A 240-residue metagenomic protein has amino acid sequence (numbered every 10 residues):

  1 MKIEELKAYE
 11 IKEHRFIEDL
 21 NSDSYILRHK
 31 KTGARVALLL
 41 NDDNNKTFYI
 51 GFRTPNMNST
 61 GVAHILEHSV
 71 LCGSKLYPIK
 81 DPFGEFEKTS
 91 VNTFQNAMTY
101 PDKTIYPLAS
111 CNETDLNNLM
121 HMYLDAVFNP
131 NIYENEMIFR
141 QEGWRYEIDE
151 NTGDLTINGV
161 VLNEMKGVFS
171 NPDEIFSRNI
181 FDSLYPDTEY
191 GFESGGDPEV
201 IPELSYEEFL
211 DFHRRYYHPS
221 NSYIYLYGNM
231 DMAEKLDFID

Functional and structural regions predicted by a protein language model:
M1-D43: N- or domain-start disorder-to-order transition segments that initiate the globular core
M1-K7, P55, S69, G73-D240: Charge-rich, well-structured scaffold segments of protease-associated domains
S24, R35, T47, I105 (+1 more regions): Beta-sheet entry/capping signal
K30-T32, D43-N44, M57-S59, S74-L76 (+1 more regions): Short, solvent-exposed loop/edge-beta patches enriched in aromatic
N41-R53: Short, hydrophobic/aliphatic alpha-helical segments
G51-G61: Short pre-active-site segment immediately N-terminal to the catalytic Zn-binding motif
T60-C72: Active-site recognition of the HExxH zinc-binding catalytic motif
